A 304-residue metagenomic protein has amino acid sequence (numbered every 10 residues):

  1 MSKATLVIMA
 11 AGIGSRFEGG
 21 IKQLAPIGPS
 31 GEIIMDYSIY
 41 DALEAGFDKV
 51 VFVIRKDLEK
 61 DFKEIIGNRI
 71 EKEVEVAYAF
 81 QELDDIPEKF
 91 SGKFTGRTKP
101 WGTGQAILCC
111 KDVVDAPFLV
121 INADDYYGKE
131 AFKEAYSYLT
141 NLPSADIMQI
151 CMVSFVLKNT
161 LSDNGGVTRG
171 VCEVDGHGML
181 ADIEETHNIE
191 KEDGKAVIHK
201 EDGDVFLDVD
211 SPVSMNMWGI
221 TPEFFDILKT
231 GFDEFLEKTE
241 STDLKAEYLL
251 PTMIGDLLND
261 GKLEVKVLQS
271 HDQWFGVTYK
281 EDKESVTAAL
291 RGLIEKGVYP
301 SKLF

Functional and structural regions predicted by a protein language model:
M1-I8, E32-V120, Y127-G128, F132 (+1 more regions): Conserved N-terminal catalytic core of the sugar/cofactor nucleotidyltransferase
S2-P29, A45: Glycine-rich N-terminal loop/short-helix segment of MobA-like nucleotidyltransferase
I54, G219-I220, T278: A conserved hydrophobic position in a structured secondary element of the catalytic/binding core that shapes
D61-F62, I227, M253, S285: Phosphate- and divalent-cation-binding pockets in alpha/beta enzyme and binding domains that engage nucleotide-derived
P87-T98, G165-G170, E281-S285: Short, surface-exposed amphipathic charged segments that create phosphate/polyanion-binding patches used for binding
K129-M217, P222: Conserved core of the sugar-phosphate nucleotidyltransferase
K229-L263: A C-terminal functional module that forms or caps the active site or interfaces directly with catalytic machinery
K262-E264, W274-G276, K280-F304: Hydrophobic helical membrane-anchoring modules
